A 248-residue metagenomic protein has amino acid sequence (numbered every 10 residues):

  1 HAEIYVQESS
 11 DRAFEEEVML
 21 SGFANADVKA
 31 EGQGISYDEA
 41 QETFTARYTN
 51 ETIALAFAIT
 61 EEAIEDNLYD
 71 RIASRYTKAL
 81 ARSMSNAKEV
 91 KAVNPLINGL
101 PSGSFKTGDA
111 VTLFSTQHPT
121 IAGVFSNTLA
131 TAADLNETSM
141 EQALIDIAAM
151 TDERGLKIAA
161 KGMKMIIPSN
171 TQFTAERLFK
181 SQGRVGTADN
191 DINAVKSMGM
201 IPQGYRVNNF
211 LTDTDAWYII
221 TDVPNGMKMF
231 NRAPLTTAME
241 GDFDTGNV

Functional and structural regions predicted by a protein language model:
H1-I53: Assembly/oligomerization interface modules of large self-assembling protein complexes
E3-V6, K157-M163: Short coil/turn segments at secondary-structure boundaries
A13-V18, G22, T43, R47 (+4 more regions): Short, charged/polar micro-motifs that form catalytic or ligand-binding hotspots
T45, T60-I64, S85, A92 (+3 more regions): An acidic- and aromatic-residue-enriched active-site/binding cleft used to recognize and process polar
E51-D66, I121-V124, A159-K164: Glycine-rich, often proline-containing surface loops adjacent to acidic residues and nearby aromatics that form
N67-R75, R82-D146: Alpha-helical scaffold segments that mediate packing/assembly in large oligomeric complexes
P101, F105, E153-I158: Surface-exposed acidic, glycine-flexible loop patches that form ligand/cofactor-binding and adhesion interfaces
T112-D152, A159-K164, N170-V248: Sequence/fold signature of self-assembling virion shell proteins
